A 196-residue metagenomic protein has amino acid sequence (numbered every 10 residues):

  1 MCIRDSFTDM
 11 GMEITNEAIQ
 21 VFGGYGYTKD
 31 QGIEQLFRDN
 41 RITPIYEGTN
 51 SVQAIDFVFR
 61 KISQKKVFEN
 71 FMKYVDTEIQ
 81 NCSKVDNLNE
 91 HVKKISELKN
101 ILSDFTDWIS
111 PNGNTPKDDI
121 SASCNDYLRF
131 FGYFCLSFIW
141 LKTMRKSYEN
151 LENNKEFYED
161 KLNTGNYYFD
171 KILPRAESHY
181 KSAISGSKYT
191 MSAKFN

Functional and structural regions predicted by a protein language model:
M1-I3: Short, small-residue-biased leader/transition segments that mark boundaries at the very start of proteins
D5-S6, G24-Q31, I45-T49, I62-K66 (+4 more regions): Alpha-helix capping and helix-loop boundary segments enriched in small/acidic/polar residues
D9-T28, L36-F59, L128-F138: Conserved phosphate/anionic-ligand binding catalytic regions in large, soluble enzymes, centered on
M12-T15, D30, D39, S51-I55 (+5 more regions): Alpha-helix initiation and N-capping motif
T15, I19-T28, V67-M72, Q80 (+2 more regions): Acidic/polar loop patches that form or flank catalytic/metal-binding clefts of enzymes that bind anionic ligands
I19-V21, I33, P111-T115: Short linear motifs at secondary-structure transitions and domain/linker junctions
G32, P44-E78, M144-S147: Acidic, Mg2+-coordinating active-site segments of isoprenoid diphosphate-utilizing enzymes
Y74, E78-N196: C-terminal amphipathic alpha-helical interaction region
